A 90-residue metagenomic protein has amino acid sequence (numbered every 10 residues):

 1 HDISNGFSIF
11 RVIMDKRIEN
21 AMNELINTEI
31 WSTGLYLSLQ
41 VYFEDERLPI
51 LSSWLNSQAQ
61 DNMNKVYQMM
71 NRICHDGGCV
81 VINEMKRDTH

Functional and structural regions predicted by a protein language model:
H1-H90: Iron-associated oxidoreductase/ferritin-like identity signal
